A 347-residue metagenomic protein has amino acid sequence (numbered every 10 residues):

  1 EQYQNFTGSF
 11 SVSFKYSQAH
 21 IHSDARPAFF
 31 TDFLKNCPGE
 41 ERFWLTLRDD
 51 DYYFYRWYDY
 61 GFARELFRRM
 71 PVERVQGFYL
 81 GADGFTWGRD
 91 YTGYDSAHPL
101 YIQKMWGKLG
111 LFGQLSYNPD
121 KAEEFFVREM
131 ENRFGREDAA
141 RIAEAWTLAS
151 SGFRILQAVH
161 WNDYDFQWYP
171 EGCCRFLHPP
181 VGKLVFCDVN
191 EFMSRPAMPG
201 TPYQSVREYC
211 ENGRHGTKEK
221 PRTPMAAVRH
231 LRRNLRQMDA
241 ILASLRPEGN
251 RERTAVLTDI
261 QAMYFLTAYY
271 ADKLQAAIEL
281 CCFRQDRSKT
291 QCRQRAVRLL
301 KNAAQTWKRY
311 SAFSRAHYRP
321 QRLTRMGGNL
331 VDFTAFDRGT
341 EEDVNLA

Functional and structural regions predicted by a protein language model:
E1-S150, I155-A158, D163, P170-H178: Catalytic-core regions of glycoside hydrolase
V75, Y101-A347: Catalytic domains of carbohydrate-active enzymes that cleave complex glycans
